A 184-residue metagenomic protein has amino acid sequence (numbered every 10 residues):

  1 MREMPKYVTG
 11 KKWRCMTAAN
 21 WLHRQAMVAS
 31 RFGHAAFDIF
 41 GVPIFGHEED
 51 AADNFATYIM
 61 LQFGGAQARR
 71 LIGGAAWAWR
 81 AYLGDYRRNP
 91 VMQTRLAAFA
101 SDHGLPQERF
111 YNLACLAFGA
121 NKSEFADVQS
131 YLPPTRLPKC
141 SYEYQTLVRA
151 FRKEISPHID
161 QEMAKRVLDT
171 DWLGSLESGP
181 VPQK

Functional and structural regions predicted by a protein language model:
M1-W21, F32-F37, K184: Active-site scaffold of zinc-dependent metalloenzymes
A18-A26, E48-A51, G73: Alpha-helical scaffolds flanking conserved acidic
R24-I39, N54: Catalytic glutamate of the conserved HExxH
I39, P43-I44, A66-Q67: Inter-helical turn/loop segments and adjacent helix faces that build the functional surface of alpha-helical bundle
F45-G64: An active-site-proximal "capping" alpha-helix that borders the catalytic cofactor pocket
D50-F55, A68-Y86: Acidic helix-start/capping segments at beta-turn-to-alpha-helix junctions
Q67-W79, D171-K184: Fold-level signature of zinc-dependent metallopeptidase catalytic domains
M92-Q183: Pan-zinc metallopeptidase signature
